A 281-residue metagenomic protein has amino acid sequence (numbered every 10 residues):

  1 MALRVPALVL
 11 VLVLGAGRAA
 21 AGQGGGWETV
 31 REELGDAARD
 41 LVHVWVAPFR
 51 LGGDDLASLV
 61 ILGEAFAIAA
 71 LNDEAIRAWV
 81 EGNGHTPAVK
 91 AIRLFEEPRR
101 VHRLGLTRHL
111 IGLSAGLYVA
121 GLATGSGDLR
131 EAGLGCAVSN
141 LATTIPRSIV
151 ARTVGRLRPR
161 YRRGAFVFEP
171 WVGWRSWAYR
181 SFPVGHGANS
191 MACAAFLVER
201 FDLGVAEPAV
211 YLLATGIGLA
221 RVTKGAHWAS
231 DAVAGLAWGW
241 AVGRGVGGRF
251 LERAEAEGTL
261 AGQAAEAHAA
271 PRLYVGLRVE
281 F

Functional and structural regions predicted by a protein language model:
M1-L3: N-terminal secretory signal peptides that target proteins for export/translocation
A7-T124, R152-T153, P159-R180, N189-A192 (+1 more regions): N-terminal targeting leaders of membrane proteins
D54, S58-V60, A120-P146: Interfacial segments of alpha-helical transmembrane regions
D55-A57, T107-R108, L129-E131, V205-P208 (+1 more regions): Short, aromatic-rich membrane-interface segments at the entry and exit of alpha-helical transmembrane domains
A65, A69, A142-R147, A151 (+3 more regions): Alpha-helical transmembrane segments of multipass membrane proteins
R77, E81, A120-G121, R147-G155 (+2 more regions): Membrane-water interface at transmembrane helix exits
S114, V138-A151, A206-R221: Small-polar-interrupted transmembrane alpha-helices in polytopic inner-membrane proteins
Y161-E280: Membrane-embedded catalytic cores of phosphoryl/pyrophosphoryl-handling enzymes
